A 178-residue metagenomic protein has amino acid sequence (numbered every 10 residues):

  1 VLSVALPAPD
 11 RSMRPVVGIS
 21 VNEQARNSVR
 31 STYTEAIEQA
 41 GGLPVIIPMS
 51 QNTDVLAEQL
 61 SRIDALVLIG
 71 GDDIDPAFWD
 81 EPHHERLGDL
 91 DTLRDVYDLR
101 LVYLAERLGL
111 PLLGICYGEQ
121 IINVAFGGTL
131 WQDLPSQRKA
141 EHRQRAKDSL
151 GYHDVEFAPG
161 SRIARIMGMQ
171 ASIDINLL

Functional and structural regions predicted by a protein language model:
V1-I115, V124-W131, P135-M167: N-terminal beta1-alpha1 cap of cysteine-dependent amidohydrolase-like domains
E119-I121: Hydrophobic, aromatic-enriched interface-forming segments
M169-A171: A short, contiguous structural element within a folded domain that forms the immediate neighborhood of a functional site
I173-L178: Short catalytic/ligand-gating loop segments at beta-alpha or beta-beta junctions within enzyme catalytic domains
